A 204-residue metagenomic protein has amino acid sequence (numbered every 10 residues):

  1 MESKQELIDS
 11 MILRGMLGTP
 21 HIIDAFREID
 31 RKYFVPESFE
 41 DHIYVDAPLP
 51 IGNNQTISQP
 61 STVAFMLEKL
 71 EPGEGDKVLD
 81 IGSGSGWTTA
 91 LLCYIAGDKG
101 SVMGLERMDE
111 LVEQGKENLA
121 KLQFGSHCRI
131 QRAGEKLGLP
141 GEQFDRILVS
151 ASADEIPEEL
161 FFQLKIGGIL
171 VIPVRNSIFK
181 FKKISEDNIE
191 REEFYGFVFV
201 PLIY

Functional and structural regions predicted by a protein language model:
M1-L79, W87-I95, E110-L122, I189-I203: Class I SAM-dependent transferase core
E71-N188: Conserved nucleotide-cofactor-binding alpha/beta core module
